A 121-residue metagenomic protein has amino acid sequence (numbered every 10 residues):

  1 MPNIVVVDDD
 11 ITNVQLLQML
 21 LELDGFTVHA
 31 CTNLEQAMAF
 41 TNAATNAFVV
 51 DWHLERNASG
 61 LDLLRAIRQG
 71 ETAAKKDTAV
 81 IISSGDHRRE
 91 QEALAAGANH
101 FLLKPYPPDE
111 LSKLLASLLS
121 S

Functional and structural regions predicted by a protein language model:
D8-D9, D51, G85: Acidic di-acidic motifs
I11-H29: Two-component/phosphorelay signaling modules centered on CheY-like receiver
H29-A47, E55: Acidic, metal-coordinating helix/loop segments flanking the phosphotransfer/catalytic sites of two-component signaling
N46, T72-A79: His-Asp phosphorelay/catalytic-motif detector in bacterial-type signaling
V50-I67: Conserved phosphotransfer microenvironments
I81-S83: Hydrophobic/aromatic residues positioned on beta-strands within the core alpha/beta folds
G85-L102: Alpha4 helix (beta4-alpha4-beta5 surface) of REC/receiver domains from two-component response regulators
Y106-L115: C-terminal output helix
